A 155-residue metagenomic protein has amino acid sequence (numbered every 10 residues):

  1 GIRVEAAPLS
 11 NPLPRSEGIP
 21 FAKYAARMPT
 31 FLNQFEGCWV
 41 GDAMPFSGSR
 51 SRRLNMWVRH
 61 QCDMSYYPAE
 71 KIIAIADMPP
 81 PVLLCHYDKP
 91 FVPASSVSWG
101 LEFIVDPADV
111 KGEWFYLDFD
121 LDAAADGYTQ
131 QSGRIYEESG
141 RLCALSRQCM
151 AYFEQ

Functional and structural regions predicted by a protein language model:
G1-Q155: Terminal targeting signals and extreme-terminal segments of soluble enzymes
